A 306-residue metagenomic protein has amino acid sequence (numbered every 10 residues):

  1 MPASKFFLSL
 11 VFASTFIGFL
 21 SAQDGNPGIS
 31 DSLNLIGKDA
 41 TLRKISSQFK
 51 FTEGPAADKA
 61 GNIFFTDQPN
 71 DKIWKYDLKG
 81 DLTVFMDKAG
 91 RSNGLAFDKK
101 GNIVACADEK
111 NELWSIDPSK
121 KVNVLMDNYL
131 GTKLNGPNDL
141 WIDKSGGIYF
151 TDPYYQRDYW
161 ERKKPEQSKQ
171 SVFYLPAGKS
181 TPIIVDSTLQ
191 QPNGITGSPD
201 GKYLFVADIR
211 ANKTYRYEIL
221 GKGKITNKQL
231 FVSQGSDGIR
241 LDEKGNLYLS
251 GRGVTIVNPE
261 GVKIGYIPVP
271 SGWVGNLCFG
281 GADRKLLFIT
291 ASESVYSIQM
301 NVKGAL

Functional and structural regions predicted by a protein language model:
M1-G25: Bacterial Sec-dependent N-terminal signal peptides
S21-L306: Sequence-structural signature of mature extracellular/luminal beta-sheet repeat domains, prominently beta-propellers
